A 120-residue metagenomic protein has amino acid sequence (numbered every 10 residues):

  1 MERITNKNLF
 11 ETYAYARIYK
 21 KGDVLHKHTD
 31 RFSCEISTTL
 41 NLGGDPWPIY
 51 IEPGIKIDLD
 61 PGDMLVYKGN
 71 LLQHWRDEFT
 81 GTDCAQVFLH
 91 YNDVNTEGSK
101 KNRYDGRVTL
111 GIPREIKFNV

Functional and structural regions predicted by a protein language model:
M1-Y15, K27-T29: Signature of the catalytic double-stranded beta-helix
I18: Conserved active-site beta-strand element of glycosyltransferases/polysaccharide synthases
K21-W75, D83-V87, N92-T109: Catalytic core of non-heme Fe(II) oxygenases with the double-stranded beta-helix
G106-V120: Charged phosphate-binding loop/patch that engages nucleotide di/tri-phosphates or the phosphate backbone of nucleic
